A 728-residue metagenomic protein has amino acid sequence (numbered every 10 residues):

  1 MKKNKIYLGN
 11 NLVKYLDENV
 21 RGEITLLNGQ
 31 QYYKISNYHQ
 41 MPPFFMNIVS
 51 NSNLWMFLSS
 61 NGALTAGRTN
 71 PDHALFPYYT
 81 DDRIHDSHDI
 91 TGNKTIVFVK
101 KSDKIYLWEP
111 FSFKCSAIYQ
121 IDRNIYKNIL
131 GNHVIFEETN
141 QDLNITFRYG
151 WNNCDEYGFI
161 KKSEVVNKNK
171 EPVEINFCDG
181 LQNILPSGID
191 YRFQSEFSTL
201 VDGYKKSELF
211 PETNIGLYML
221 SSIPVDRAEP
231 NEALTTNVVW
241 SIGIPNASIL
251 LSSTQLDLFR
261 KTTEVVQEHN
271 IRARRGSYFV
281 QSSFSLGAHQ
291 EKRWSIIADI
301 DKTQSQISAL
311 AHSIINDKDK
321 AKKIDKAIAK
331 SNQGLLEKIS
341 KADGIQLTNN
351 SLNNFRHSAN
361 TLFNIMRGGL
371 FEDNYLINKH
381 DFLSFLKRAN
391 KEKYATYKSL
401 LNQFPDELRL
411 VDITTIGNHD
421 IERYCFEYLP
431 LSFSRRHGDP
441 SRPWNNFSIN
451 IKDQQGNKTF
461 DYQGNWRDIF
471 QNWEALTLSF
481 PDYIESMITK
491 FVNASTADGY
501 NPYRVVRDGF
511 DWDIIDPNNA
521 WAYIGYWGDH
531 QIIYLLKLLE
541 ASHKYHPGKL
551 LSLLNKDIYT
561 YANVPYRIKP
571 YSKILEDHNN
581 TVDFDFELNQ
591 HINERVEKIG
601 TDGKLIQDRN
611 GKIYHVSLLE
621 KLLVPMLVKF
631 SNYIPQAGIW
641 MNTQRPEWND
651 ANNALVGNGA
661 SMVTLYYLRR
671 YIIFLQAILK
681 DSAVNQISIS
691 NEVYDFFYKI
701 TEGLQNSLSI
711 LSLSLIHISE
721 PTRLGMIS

Functional and structural regions predicted by a protein language model:
M1-L623, L627, Y633-V656, Y666 (+6 more regions): Anionic coordination/interaction segments
Y671: Glycine/aspartate-rich loop-and-adjacent alpha/beta segment that forms the canonical ThDP
